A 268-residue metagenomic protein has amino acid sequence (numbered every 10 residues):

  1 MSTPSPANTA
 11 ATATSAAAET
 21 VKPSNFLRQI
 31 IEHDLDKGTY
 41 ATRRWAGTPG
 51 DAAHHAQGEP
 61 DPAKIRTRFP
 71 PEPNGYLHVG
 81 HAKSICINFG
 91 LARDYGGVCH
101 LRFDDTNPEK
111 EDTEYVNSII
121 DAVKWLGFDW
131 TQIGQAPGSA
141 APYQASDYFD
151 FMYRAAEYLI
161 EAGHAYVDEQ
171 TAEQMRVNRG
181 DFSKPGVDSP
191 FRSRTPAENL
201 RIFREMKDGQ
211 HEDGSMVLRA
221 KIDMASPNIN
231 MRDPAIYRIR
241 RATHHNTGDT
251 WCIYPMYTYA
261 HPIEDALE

Functional and structural regions predicted by a protein language model:
M1-T12: N-terminal acidic, proline/glycine-rich, low-complexity intrinsically disordered segments
S15-A18, H81: Non-catalytic interaction-recognition regions
P23-E32, K37-N117, T243-E268: N-terminal catalytic cores of NTP/NDP-binding nucleotidyl/phosphoryl-transfer enzymes
I30, D34, L91-Y95, A122-L126 (+5 more regions): Generic, well-ordered alpha-helical scaffold segments in large soluble proteins
P73, R102-K110, P137-F149, E173: Conserved short loop/turn motifs at secondary-structure junctions
G97, I133-A140, M175-N178: Short, conserved phosphate-binding/catalytic loop or strand-edge motifs used in phosphoryl-/nucleotidyl-transfer
N107, T113, Q144, Y158-E268: Active-site cores that bind ATP or allylic diphosphates and position pyrophosphate for catalysis
Y115-A145, A156-Y158, G163-Y166: A glycine-rich helix N-cap at a beta->alpha junction
